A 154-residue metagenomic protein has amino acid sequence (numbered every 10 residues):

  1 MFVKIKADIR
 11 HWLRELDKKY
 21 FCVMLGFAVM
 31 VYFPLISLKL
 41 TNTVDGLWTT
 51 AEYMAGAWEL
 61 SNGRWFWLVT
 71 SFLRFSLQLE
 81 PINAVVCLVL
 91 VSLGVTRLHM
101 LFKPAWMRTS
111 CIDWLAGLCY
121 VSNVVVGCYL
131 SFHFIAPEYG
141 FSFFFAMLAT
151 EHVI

Functional and structural regions predicted by a protein language model:
M1-R14: Short, Lys/Arg-rich, polar N-terminal cytosolic tail immediately upstream of the first transmembrane signal-anchor
E15-T43: Transmembrane signal-anchor helices characteristic of membrane glycosylation enzymes that use polyprenol
F21, W58, A105-L115: Membrane-interfacial loop-to-transmembrane alpha-helix junctions, especially the N-terminal start
C22-L25, V85, W114, L118: Hydrophobic alpha-helical transmembrane segments
F33-A51, W58-T70: Extracytoplasmic catalytic/substrate-binding loops of multi-pass membrane glycan-assembly enzymes
A57-P81, V85-L90: Short hydrophobic/aromatic helix or loop-helix immediately within or flanking a transmembrane segment in polytopic
L60, R64, C111-I154: Membrane-interface micro-motifs in multi-pass membrane enzymes
V85-I112, E151: Transmembrane-helix motifs of polytopic, lipid-linked glycan transferases
